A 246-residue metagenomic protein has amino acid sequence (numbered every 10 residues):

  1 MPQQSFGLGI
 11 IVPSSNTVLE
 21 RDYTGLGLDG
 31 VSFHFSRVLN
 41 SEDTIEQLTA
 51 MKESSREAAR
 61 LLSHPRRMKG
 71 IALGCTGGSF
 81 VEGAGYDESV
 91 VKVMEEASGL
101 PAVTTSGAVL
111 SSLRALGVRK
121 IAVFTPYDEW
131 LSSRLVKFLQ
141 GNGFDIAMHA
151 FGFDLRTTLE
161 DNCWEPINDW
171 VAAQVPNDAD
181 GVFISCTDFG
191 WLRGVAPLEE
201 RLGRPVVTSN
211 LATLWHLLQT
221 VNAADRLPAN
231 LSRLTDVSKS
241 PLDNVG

Functional and structural regions predicted by a protein language model:
M1-R60, F124-N162: N-terminal glycine-rich anion-binding loop in soluble enzyme alpha/beta folds
K52-R66, P166-A179: Short, well-structured alpha-helical segments in soluble
S55, A59-T105: Glycine/small-residue-rich loop that forms an oxyanion/phosphate-binding "nest" at active or ligand-binding sites
S55, R60, A102-G117, A212-A223: Hydrophobic alpha-helical segments within soluble ligand-binding/sensing domains
M68-G74, A122-V123, A179-C186: Periplasmic-binding protein-like
V90-D154, T235-K239, N244: Conserved beta-alpha
D169-L202, T213-L214: Hydrophobic alpha-helical
T208-G246: C-terminal functional extensions of proteins
